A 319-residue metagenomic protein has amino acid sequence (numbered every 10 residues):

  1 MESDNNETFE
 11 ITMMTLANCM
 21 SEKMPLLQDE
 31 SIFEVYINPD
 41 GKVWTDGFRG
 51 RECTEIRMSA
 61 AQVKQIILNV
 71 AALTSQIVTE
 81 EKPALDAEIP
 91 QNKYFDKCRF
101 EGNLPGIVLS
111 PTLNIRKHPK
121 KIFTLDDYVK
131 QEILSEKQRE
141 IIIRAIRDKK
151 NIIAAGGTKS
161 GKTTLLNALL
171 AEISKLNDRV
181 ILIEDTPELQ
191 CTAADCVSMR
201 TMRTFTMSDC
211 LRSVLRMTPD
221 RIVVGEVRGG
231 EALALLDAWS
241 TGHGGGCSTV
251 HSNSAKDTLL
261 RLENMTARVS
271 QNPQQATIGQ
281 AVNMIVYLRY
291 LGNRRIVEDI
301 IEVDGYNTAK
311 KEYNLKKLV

Functional and structural regions predicted by a protein language model:
M1-T54: N-terminal anchoring/assembly modules that precede and organize ATP-driven motor systems
A17-D29, E88-K93, R268-Q274: Short aromatic-glycine motifs in intrinsically disordered, low-complexity regions
V35, G102, H243, V282: Residue-level signature of catalytic and energy-coupling elements of molecular machines, predominantly ATP/GTP-dependent
G41, G50, Q91-K93, G106-L109 (+7 more regions): Conserved nucleotide-binding/hydrolysis micro-motifs of P-loop NTPases
W44-D148: P-loop NTP-binding catalytic core
L109, G279-V319: Conserved P-loop NTPase
A145, G157-T158: P-loop (Walker A) phosphate-binding loop of NTP-binding proteins
K149-A155, T164, A168-Q280, Y287-L291: Switch/coupling sub-region of P-loop NTPases
